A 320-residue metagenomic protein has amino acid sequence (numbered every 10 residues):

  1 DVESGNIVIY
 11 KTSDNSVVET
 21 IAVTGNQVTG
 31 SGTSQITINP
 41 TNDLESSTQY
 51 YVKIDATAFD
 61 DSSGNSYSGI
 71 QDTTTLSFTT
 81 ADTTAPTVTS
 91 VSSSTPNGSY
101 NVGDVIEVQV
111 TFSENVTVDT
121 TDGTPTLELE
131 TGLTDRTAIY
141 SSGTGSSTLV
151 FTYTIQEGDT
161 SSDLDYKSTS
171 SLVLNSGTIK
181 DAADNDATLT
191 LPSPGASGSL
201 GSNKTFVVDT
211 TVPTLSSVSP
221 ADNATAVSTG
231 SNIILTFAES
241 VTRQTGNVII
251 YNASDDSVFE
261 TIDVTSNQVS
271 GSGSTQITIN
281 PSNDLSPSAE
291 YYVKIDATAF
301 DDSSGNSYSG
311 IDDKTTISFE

Functional and structural regions predicted by a protein language model:
D1-Q27, T57-D60, I106-S141, V173-K180 (+2 more regions): Short, surface-exposed alpha-helix to beta-strand junction/turn motifs within ectodomains of secreted and cell-envelope
D1-S13, Q71-T120, S202-S254, D312-E320: N-terminal non-catalytic regions of secreted/periplasmic and cell-surface proteins
V8-I9, L44-S46, D55-S90, L174-A224 (+2 more regions): Acidic, Ser/Thr/Gly/Pro-rich low-complexity segments and short DxT(G/T)-type signature motifs
G30-I38, G145-S162, G271-I279: Aromatic sugar-binding surface patches on proteins that engage polysaccharides or sugar-phosphate polymers
T33-Q35, Q49, T73-T75, V105-E107 (+5 more regions): Intrinsic-disorder/low-complexity, polar/charged segments enriched in Ser/Thr/Lys/Arg/Asp/Glu/Gln
L44-Q49, G158-S171, L285-E290: Short glycine/proline/serine/threonine-rich loop/turn segments at secondary-structure transition edges
T48-I54, F237, A289-I295: Short beta-strand segments enriched for Tyr within beta-sheet-rich domains, predominantly fibronectin type III
P86-T211: A broad "non-catalytic interaction surface" signal
